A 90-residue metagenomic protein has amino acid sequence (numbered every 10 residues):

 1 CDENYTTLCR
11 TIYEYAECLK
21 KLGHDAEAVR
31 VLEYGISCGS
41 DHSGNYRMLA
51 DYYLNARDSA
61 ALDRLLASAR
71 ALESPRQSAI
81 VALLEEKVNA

Functional and structural regions predicted by a protein language model:
T11, G44-N45, A79-I80: TPR alpha-solenoid repeat register
G39-S40, S74: Short coil turns that delineate tetratricopeptide repeat
